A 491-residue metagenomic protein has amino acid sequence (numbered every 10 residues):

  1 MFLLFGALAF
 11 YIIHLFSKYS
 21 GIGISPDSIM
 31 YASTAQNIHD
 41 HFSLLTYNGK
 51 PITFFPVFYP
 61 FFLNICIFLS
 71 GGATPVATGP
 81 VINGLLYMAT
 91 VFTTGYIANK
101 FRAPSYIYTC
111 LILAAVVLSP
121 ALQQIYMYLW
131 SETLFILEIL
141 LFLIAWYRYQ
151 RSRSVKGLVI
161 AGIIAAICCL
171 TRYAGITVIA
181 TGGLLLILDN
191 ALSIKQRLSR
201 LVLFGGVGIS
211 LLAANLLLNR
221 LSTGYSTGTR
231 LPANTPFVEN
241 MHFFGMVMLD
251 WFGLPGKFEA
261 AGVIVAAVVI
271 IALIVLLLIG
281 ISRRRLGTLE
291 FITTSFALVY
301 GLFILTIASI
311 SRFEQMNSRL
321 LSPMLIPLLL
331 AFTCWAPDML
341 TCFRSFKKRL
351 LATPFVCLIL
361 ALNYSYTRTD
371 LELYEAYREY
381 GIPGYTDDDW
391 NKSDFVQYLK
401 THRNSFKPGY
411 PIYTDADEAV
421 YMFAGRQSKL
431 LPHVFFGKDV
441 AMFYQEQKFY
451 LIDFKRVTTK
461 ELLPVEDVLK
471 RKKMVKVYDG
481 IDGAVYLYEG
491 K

Functional and structural regions predicted by a protein language model:
L4, I107-A114, I163, G205-I209 (+2 more regions): Signature aromatic-anchored transmembrane alpha helix within multi-pass, membrane-resident enzymes that catalyze glycan
I13, G175, S199-L273, A297-I304 (+1 more regions): Membrane-lumen/periplasm interface segments of specific transmembrane helices in polyprenyl phosphate-linked
S25, Q124-L134: Short acidic/glycine- and proline-prone juxtamembrane loop motifs at membrane-interface regions of multi-pass membrane
T53, V57, F61, L69-A89 (+3 more regions): Loop-to-helix entry region of an early transmembrane alpha helix in multi-pass inner-membrane enzymes
V81-R102, L137, L141-A145, I274-G280: Transmembrane-helix motifs of polytopic, lipid-linked glycan transferases
A98, F355-A419, K455: Membrane-embedded, lumen/periplasm-facing catalytic core of multi-pass transferases that use lipid-linked donors
K100-P104, F142-L158, L192: Membrane-interface transmembrane helices that cradle and orient dolichyl/undecaprenyl
R102, R153-V155, N190-L203, L273-L298 (+1 more regions): Membrane-interface helix-loop-helix junctions at transmembrane boundaries of multi-pass membrane enzymes, predominantly
